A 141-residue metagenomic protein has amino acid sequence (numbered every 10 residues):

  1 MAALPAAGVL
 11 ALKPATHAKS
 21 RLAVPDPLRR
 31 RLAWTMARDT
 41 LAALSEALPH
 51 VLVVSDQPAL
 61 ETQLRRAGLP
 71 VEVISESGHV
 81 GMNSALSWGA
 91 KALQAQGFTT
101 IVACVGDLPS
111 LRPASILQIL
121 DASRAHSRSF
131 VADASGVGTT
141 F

Functional and structural regions predicted by a protein language model:
M1-L22: N-terminal nucleotide-binding beta1-loop-alpha1 segment
L22-R29: Short glycine-enriched, charge-decorated loop/helix-capping segments at active-site entrances that position
A33-P49: A short, N-terminal amphipathic alpha-helix
L48, F98, A125-R128: Short, high-confidence coil segments that cap the C-terminus of an alpha-helix and link into the following beta-strand
L48-E72: Acidic donor-binding segment of Leloir-type glycosyltransferases
R65-I101: Short phosphate-binding loop-to-helix
C104-G106: Active-site acidic Asp-centered loop
L108-G138: Conserved donor-nucleotide/metal-binding helix-loop-beta segment in metal-dependent transferases, i.e., the alpha-helix
